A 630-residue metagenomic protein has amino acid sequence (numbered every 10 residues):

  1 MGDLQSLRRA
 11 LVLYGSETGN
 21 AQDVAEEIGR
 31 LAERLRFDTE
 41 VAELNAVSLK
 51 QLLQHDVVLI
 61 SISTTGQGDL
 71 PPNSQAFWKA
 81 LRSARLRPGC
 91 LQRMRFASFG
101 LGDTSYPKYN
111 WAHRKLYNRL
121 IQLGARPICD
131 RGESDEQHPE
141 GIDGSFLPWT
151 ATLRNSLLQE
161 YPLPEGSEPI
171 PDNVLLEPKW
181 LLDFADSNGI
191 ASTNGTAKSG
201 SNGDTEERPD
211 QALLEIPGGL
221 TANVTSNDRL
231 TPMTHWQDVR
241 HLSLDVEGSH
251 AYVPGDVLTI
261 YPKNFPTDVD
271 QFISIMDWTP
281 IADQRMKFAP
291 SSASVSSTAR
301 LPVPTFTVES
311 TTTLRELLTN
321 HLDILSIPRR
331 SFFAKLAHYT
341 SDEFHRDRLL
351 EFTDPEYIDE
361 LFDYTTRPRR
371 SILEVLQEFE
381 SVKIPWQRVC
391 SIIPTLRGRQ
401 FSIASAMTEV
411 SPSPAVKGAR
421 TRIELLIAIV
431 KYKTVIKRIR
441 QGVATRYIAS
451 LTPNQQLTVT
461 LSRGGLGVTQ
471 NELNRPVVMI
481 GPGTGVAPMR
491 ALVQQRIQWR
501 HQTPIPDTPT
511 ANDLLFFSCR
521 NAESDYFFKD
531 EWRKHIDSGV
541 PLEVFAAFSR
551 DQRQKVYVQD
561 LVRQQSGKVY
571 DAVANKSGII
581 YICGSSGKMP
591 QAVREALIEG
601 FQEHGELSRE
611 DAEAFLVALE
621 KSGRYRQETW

Functional and structural regions predicted by a protein language model:
M1-W630: FNR-like FAD-binding dehydrogenase module
